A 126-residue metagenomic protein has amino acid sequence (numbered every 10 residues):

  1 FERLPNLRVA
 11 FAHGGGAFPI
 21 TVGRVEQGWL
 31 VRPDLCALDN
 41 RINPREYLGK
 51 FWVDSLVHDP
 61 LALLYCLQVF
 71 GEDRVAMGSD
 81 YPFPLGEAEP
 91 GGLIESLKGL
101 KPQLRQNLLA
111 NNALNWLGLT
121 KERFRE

Functional and structural regions predicted by a protein language model:
F1-R74, R125-E126: Catalytic pocket-lining loop regions of alpha/beta-barrel enzymes, especially the amidohydrolase/enolase/GH5 lineages
W52-V53, V57-A76, P82-E126: Mid-to-C-terminal alpha-helical segments outside catalytic/metal-binding sites
